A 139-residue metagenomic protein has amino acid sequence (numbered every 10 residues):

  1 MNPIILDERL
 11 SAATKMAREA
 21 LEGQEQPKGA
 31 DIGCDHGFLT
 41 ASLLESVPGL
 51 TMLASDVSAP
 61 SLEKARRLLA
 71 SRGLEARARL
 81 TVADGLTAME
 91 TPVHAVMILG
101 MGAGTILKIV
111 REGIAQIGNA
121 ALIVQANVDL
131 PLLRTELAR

Functional and structural regions predicted by a protein language model:
M1-G23, A41: S-adenosyl-L-methionine
N2-E8, G104-R139: Class I S-adenosyl-L-methionine
E25-D35: Conserved class I S-adenosyl-L-methionine
H36-P48: Conserved SAM-binding loop of SAM-dependent methyltransferases across substrates and taxa, primarily the Class I
T51-D56: Conserved SAM-binding motif I beta-strand of class I
S58-P60: Conserved SAM/SAH-binding beta-strand->alpha-helix loop
E63-E90: S-adenosyl-L-methionine
V93-G100: Short SAM/SAH-binding signature in class I
